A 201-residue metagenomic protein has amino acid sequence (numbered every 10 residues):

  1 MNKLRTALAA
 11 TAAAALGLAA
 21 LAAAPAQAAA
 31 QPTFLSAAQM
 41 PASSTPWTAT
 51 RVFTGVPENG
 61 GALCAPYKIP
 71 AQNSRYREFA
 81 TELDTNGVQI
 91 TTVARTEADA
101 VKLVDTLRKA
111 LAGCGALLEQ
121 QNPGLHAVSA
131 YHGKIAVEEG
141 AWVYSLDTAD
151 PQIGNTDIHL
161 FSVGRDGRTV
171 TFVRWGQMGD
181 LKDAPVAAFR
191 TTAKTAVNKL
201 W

Functional and structural regions predicted by a protein language model:
M1-A28: Secretory targeting and sorting signals
A26-Y76, T191: N-terminal "mature-domain start" segment
P46-G60, K109-T156, K199: Short Gly/Thr-rich strand-loop-strand
R75-A80, I158-R165: Short, surface-exposed beta-strand/loop micro-motifs that present aromatic residues
Y76-R108: A short acidic-to-branched-hydrophobic micro-motif
N86-V88, I153-L160: Short, surface-exposed coil-to-beta transition loops
G87-T92, R168-Q177: Short, well-ordered beta-strand elements
G176-W201: Surface-exposed amphipathic alpha-helical segments
